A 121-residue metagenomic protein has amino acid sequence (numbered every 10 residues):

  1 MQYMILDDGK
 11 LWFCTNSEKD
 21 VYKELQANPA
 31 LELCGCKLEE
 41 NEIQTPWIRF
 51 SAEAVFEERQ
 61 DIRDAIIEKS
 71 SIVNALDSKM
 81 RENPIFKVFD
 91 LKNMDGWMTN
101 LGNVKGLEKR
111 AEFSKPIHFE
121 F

Functional and structural regions predicted by a protein language model:
M1-G9: N-terminal structural module
M4, A52-F56, N103-K105: A short, sequence-level motif marking secondary-structure junctions
D7-D8, D20-K23, E42, G106-E108: A short local loop/turn or secondary-structure capping micro-motif enriched for an aromatic residue
L11-W12, E32, W97: General beta-strand recognition
C14-N16, C36: Short His-Asn-centered micro-motif
N16-D20, L101-G102: Secondary-structure transition/turn motif
V21-S78, E82-F86, K92-N93: Short, structured beta-strand-loop surface elements
S78-F121: C-terminal edge-of-domain segments
